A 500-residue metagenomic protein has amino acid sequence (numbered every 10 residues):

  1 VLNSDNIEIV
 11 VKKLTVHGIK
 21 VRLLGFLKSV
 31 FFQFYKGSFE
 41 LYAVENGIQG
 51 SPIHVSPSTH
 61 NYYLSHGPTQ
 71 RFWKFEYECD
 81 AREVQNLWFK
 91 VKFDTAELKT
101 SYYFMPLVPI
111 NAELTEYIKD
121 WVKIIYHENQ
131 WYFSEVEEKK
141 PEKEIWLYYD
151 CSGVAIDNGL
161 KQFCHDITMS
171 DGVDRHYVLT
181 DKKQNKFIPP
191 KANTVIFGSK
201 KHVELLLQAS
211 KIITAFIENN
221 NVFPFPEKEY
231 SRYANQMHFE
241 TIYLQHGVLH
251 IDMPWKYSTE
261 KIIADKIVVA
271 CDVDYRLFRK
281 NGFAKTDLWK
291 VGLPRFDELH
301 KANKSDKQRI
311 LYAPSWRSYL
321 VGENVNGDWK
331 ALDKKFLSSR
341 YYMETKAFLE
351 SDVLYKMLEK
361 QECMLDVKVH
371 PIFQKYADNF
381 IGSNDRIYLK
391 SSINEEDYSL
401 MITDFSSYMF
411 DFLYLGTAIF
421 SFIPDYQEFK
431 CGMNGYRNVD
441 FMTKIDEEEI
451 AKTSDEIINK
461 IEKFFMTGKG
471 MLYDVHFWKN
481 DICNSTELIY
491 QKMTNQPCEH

Functional and structural regions predicted by a protein language model:
V1-I145, T168, G172-V173, N235: Basic, ligand-binding patches in group-transfer machinery, especially extracytoplasmic/periplasmic segments
L23, V44-E45, S51-I53, T59-Y63 (+1 more regions): Active-site and donor-binding regions of nucleotide-sugar-utilizing enzymes
I125-S134, M253-S338, P371, M466-Y473 (+1 more regions): A nucleotide-sugar donor-handling region in carbohydrate enzymes
I156-F163, I167-S170, P294-N379, A451 (+2 more regions): Conserved catalytic-core segment of nucleotide-activated headgroup transferases in glycan assembly
I196-A209, D366-F410, Y414-L415: Donor nucleotide-activated moiety binding/catalytic core segment of transferases that use nucleotide-activated donors
F225-H246, W329-S339, G416-E428: A short, gly/pro- and small-residue-rich
K285, D378-N384, S407-N480: Catalytic binding pocket for nucleotide-activated donors in carbohydrate/polymer assembly enzymes
D481-H500: C-terminal alpha-helical cap of glycosyltransferases
